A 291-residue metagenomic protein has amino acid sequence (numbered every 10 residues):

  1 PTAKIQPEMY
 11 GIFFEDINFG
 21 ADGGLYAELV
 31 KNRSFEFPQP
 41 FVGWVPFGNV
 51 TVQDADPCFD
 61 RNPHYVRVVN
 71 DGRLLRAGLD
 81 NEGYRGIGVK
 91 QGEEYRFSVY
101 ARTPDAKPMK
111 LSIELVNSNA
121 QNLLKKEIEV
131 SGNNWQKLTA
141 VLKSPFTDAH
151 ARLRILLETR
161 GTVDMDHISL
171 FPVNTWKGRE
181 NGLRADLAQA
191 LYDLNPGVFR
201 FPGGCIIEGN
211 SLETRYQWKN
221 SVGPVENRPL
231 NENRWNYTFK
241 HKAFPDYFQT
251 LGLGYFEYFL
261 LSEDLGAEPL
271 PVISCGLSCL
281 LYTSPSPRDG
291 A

Functional and structural regions predicted by a protein language model:
P1-T250, E268-V272: Extracellular and organelle-lumenal recognition/adhesion modules and their flexible linkers in secreted
F19-G20, L261, P285-S286: Short amphipathic alpha-helical "recognition" segments used for binding
H64, L280-L281: Disordered, low-complexity tails and leader-like regions
D193-L194, D264-L265, S286: Alpha-helix C-cap/termination motif
Y247-Q249, L277-L280: Acidic-and-aromatic substrate-binding clefts and catalytic sites of carbohydrate-active enzymes
T250-G254, S284: Phosphate/oxyanion-binding active-site loops and adjacent basic polyanion-contact surfaces
E257-E268: A structural motif corresponding to the C-terminal end of an alpha-helix and its immediate exit/capping segment
Y282-A291: Single conserved hydrophobic/aromatic residue that forms the stacking wall/gate of nucleotide- or nucleobase-binding
